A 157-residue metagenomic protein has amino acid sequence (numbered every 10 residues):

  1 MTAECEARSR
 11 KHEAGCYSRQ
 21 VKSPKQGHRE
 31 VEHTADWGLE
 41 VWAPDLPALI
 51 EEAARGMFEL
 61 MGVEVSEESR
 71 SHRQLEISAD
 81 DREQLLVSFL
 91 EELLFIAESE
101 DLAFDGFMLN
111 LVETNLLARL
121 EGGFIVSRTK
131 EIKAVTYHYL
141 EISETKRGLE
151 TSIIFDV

Functional and structural regions predicted by a protein language model:
T2-V21, K25: Short, basic, low-complexity termini and linkers enriched in Ser/Thr/Gly/Pro that act as targeting/leader peptides
V21-V157: N-terminal intrinsically disordered, cationic/polar leader segments that include organellar targeting peptides
